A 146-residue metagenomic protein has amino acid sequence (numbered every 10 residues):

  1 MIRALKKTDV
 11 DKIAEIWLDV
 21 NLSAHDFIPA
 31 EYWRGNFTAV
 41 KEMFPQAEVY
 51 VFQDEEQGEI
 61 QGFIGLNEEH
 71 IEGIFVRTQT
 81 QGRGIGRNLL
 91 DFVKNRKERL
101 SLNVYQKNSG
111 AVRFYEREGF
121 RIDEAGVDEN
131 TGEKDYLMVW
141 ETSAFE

Functional and structural regions predicted by a protein language model:
M1-E15: A short beta-loop-alpha structural element at the N-terminal edge of CoA-dependent acyl/N-acetyltransferase catalytic
E15-V40: Conserved GNAT-fold acetyl-CoA-binding loop/helix
A39-V51, H70: A short helix-loop-beta-strand connector motif used in the catalytic cores of GNAT acetyltransferases and, in some
E48-G62: Conserved beta-hairpin
I71-Q81, V104-Y105: A short, internal acetyl-CoA/4′-phosphopantetheine-binding micro-motif in the GNAT/acyltransferase core
G82-N95, R113-R117: Conserved acetyl-CoA-binding loop-helix of GNAT-fold acetyltransferases
N95-K107: Conserved GNAT acetyl-CoA-binding A-motif
E116-A125: Conserved acetyl-CoA-binding loop of GNAT-fold acetyltransferases
